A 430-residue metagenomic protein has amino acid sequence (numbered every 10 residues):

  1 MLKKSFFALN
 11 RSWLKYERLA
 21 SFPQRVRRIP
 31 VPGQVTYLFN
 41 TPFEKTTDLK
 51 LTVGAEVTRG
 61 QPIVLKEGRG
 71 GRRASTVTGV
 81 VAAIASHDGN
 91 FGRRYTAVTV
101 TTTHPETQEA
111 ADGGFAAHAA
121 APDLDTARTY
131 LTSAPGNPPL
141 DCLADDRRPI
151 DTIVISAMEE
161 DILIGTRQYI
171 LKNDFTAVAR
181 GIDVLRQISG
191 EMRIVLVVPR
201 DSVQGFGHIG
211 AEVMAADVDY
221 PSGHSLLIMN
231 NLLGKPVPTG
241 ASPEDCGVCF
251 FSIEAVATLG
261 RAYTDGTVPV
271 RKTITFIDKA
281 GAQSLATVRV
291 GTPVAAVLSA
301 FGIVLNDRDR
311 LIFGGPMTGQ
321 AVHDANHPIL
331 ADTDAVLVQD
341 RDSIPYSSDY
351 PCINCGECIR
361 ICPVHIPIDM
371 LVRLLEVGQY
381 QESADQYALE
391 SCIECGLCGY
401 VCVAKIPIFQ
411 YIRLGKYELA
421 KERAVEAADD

Functional and structural regions predicted by a protein language model:
M1-K50: N-terminal, Lys/Arg-enriched amphipathic/low-complexity engagement segments that precede the first folded domain
T52-L65, V80-A83: Short, well-structured beta-strand-loop connectors
T58-G71, T96-T102: Short hydrophobic beta/alpha edge segments that flank linear recognition/processing sites
A83-G89, V304: Short, conserved beta-turn/loop elements at beta-strand boundaries and strand-helix junctions
D88-T152: Acidic low-complexity segments
A134, L143-D145, I188-T292, A300-L305 (+1 more regions): Hydrophobic alpha-helical positions that pack around
P221-G223, L227-P236, T264-G266, G302-I353: Active-site gating/interface segments in enzymes
A335-D349, I359, P363-D430: Ferredoxin-type iron-sulfur electron-transfer modules in oxidoreductases and energy-metabolism complexes
